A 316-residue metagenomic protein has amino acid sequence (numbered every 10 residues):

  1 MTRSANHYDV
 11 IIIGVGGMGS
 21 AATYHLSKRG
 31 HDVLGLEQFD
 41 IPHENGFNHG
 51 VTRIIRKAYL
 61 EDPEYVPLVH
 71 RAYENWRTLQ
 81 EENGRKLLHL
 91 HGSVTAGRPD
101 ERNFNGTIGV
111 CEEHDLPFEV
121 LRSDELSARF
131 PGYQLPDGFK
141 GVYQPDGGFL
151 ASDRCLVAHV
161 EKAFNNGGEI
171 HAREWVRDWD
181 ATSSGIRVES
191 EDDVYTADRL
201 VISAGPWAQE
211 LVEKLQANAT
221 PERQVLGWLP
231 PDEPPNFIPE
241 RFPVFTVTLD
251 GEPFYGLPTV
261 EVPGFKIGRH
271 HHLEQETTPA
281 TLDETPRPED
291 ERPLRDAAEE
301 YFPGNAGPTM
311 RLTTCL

Functional and structural regions predicted by a protein language model:
R3-G16: Beta1/beta-strand and adjacent pyrophosphate-binding region of the FAD-binding site in flavoprotein oxidoreductases
G19-S20: N-terminal Rossmann-fold NAD(P) dinucleotide-binding loop
T23-K28, G84-L88, V194, R199 (+1 more regions): Active-site substrate-recognition segment that forms the wall of the catalytic cavity or substrate channel
S27-N48: Glycine-rich FAD pyrophosphate-binding loop
T52-R129, F254: Dinucleotide-binding Rossmann-like beta1-alpha1 core, especially the glycine-rich loop that anchors the ADP
T78, R98-G167, H171-A172, D178-S184 (+1 more regions): Flavin (FAD/FMN) cofactor-binding and adjacent substrate-gating region of FAD-dependent oxidoreductase domains
L150-P235: Predominantly flavin-linked oxidoreductase catalytic cores and closely associated redox partners
